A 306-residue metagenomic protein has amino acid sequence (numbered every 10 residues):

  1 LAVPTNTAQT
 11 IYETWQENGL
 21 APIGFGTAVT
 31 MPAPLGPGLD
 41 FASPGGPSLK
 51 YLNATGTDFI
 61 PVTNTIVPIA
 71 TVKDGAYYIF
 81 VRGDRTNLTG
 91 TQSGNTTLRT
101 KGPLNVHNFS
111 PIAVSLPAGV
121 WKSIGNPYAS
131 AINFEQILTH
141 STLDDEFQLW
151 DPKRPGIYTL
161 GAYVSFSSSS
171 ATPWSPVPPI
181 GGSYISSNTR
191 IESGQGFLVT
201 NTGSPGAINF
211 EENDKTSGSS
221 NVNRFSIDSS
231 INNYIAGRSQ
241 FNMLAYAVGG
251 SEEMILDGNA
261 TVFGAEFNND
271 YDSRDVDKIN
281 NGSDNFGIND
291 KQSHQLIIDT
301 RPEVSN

Functional and structural regions predicted by a protein language model:
L1-Q9, T14-L20, G24-M31, P44-G45 (+1 more regions): Compositionally biased Ser/Thr/Gly- and acidic/asparagine-rich, proline-interspersed low-complexity stretches
A33-L35, D40: Surface-exposed helix/loop patches within compact recognition domains
